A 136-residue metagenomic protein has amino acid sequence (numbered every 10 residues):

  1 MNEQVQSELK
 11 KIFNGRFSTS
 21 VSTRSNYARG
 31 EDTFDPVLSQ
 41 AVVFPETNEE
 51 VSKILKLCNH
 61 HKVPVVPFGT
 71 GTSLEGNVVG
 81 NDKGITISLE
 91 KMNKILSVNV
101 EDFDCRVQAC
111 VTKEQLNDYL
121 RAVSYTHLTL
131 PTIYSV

Functional and structural regions predicted by a protein language model:
M1-H60, T72-F103, D118-Y119: N-terminal flexible segment immediately upstream of the FAD-binding catalytic core in FAD-dependent oxidoreductases
E50, T112, S135: Residue-level recognition of oxygen-bearing side chains
F68: Conserved PLP cofactor-binding pocket of PLP-dependent enzymes
K94-V98, C105-L128: FAD-binding subdomain of flavoenzyme oxidoreductases
H127-V136: Single conserved hydrophobic/aromatic residue that forms the stacking wall/gate of nucleotide- or nucleobase-binding
